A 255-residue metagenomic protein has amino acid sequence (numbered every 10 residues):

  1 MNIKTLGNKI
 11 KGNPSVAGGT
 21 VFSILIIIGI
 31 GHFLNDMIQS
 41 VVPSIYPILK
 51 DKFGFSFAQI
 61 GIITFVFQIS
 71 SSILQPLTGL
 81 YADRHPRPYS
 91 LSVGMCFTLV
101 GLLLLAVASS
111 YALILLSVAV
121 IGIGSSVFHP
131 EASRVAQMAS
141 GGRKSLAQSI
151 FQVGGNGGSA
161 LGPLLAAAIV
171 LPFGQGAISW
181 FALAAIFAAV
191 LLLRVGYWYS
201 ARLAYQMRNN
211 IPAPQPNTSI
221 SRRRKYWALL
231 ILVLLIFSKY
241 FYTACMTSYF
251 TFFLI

Functional and structural regions predicted by a protein language model:
I27-P47, F55-F57, T78, M246-T251: Extracytoplasmic
S40, Q68-P76, S159-A160: Residue-level signature of mid-helix packing/kink "hotspots" within the transmembrane helices of 12-pass Major
V42-P43, W227-I255: Extracytoplasmic gate region of multi-pass secondary transporters
I73-A112: Conserved MFS/SLC helix-loop-helix module at the cytosolic interface between two early adjacent transmembrane helices
G101-A106, I121, L192-L193: MFS-fold secondary transporters
S117-G154: Cytoplasmic helix-loop-helix junction between adjacent transmembrane helices in 12-TM secondary transporters
F151-A201: Helix-loop-helix hairpin linking two adjacent transmembrane segments in secondary transporters
F181, R194-I220: Flexible cytoplasmic inter-helical loops of multi-pass small-molecule transporters
